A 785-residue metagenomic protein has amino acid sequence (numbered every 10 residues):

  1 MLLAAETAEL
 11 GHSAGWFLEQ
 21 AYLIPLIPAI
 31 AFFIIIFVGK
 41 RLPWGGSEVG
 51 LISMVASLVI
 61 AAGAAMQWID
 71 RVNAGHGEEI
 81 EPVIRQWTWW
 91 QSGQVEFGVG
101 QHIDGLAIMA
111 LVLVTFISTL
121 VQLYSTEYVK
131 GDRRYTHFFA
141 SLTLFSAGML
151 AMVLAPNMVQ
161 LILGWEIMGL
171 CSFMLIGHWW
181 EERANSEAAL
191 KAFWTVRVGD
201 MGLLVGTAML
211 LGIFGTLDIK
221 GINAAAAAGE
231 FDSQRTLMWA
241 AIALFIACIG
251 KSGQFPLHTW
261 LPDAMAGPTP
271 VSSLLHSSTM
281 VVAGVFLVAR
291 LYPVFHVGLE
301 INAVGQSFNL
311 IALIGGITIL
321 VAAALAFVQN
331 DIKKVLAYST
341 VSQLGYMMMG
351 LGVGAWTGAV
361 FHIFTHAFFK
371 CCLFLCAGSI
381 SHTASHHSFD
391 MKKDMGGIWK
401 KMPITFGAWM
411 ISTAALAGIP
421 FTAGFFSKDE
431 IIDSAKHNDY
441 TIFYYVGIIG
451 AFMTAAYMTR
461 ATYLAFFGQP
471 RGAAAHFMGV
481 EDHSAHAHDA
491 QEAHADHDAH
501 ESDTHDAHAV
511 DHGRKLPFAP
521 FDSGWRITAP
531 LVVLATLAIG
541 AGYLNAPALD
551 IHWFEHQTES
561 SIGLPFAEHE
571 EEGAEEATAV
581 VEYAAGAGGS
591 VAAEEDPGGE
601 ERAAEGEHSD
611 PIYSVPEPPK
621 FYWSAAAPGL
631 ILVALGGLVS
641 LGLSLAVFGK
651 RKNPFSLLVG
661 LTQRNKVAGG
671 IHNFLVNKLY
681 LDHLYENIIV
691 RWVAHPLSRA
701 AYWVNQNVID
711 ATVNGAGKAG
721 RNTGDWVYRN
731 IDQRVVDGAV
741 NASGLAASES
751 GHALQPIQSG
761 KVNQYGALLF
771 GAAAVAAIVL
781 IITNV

Functional and structural regions predicted by a protein language model:
M1-A548, T578-S656, N673, H683 (+3 more regions): ...captures the hydrophobic TM-helix bundle architecture rather than a specific catalytic motif, and can also fire on
L51, I709-A716: Short secondary-structure subsegments characteristic of cysteine-rich extracellular domains
E501, I731-G744: Short, charged cytosolic
L549-E568: Membrane-proximal cytoplasmic C-terminal regulatory module of class A 7TM GPCRs
A634-L635, V659-N665: Contiguous transmembrane helix-bundle modules in multi-pass membrane proteins
A668-H695, R699, W703, N714 (+1 more regions): Membrane-proximal soluble regions of multi-pass membrane proteins
G715-K718, A742-L745: Charged, amphipathic alpha-helical oligomerization/scaffolding segments
